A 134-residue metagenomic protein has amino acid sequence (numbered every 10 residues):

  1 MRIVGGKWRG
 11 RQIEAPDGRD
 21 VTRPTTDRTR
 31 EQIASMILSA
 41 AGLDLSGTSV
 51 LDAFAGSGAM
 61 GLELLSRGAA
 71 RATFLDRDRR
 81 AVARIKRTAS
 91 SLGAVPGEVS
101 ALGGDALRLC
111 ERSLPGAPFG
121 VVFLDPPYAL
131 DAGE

Functional and structural regions predicted by a protein language model:
M1-E134: Class I S-adenosyl-L-methionine-dependent methyltransferase catalytic core
